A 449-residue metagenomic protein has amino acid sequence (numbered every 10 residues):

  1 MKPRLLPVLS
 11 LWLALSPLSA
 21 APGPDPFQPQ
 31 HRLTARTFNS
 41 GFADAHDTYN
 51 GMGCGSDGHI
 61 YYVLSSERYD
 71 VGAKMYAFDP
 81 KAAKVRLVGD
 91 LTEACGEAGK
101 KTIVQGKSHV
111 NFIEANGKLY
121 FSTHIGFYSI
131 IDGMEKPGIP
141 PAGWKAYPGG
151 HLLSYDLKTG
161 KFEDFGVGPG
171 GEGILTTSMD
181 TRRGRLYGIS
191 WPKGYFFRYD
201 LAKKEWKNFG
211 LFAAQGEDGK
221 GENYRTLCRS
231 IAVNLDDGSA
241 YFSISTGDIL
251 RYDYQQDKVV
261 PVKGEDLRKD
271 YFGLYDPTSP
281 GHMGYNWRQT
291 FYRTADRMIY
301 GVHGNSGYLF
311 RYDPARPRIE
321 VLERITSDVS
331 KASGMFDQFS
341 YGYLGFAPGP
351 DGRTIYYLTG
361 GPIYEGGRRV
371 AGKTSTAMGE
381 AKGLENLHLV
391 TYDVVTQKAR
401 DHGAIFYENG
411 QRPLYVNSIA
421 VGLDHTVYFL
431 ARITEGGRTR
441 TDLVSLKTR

Functional and structural regions predicted by a protein language model:
P22-A45: A short helix->beta-strand "capping" segment at the edge of beta-propeller domains
R36-G41, V88-V104, E163-E172, F209-N223 (+3 more regions): Surface-exposed loop and turn segments in beta-propeller and other repeat-based domains that flank or scaffold
T37-A73: Beta-strand-rich domains and repeat architectures in extracellular enzymes and scaffolds, especially beta-propellers
C54-D57, E114-N116, D180-R183, N234-D237 (+3 more regions): Residue-level detector of Asp-centered blade-edge/turn motifs that repeat once per structural unit in beta-propeller
I60-V63, L119-Y120, R185-G188, S239-F242 (+3 more regions): Conserved beta-propeller blade signature
S65-Y69, F121-Y147, L358-N386, I433-R440: Short, conserved, GDST-rich strand-edge loop motifs in beta-rich repeat architectures
G301-V302, M335-V394: Loop/turn-rich, solvent-exposed surfaces of beta-rich toroidal or solenoidal domains
L414-R449: Blade-level signature of beta-propeller repeat domains, shared across WD40, Kelch, NHL, RCC1 and BNR/Asp-box propellers
